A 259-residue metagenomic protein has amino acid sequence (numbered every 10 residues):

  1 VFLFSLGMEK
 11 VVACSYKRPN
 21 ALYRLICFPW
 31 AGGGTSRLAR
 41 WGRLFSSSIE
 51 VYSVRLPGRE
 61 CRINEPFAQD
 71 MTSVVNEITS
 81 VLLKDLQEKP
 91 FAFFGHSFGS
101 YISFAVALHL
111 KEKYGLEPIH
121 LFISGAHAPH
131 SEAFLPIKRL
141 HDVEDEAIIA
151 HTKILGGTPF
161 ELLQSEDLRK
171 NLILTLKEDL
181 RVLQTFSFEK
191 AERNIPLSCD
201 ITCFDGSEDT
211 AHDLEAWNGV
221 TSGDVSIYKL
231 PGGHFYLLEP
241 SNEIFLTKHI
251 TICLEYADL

Functional and structural regions predicted by a protein language model:
V1-S5: Hydrophobic alpha-helical signal peptides and transmembrane signal-/tail-anchor segments that drive secretory-pathway
L6-F94, Y101-L259: Domain-scale detector for complete catalytic domains at protein termini or as standalone homologs
